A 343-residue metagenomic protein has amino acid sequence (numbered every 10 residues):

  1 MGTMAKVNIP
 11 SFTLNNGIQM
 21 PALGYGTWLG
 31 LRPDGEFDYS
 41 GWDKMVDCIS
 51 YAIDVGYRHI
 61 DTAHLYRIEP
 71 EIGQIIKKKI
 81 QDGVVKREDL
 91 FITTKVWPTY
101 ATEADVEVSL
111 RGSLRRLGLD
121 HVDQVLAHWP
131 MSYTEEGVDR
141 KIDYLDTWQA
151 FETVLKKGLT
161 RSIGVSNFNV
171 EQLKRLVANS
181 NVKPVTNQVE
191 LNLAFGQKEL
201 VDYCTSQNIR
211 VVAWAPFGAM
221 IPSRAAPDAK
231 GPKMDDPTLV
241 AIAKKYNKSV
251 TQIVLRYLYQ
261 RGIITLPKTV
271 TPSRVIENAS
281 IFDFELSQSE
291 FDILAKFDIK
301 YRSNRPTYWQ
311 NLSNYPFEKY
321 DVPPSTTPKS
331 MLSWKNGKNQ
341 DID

Functional and structural regions predicted by a protein language model:
M1-L90, F217-M220, V322-D343: N-terminal binding-site loop/beta-alpha segment at the start of enzyme catalytic domains that lines or forms
N8, P98, W129-D343: Beta/alpha (TIM)-barrel catalytic core signal, keyed to glycine-rich beta->alpha loops juxtaposed to Asp/Glu that bind
L14-N15, G73-R87, L114-D120, V177-S180 (+1 more regions): Acidic (Asp/Glu)-rich catalytic clusters
G24-S40, Q124, W129-K141: Glycine-rich phosphate-binding "P-loop"
L31-D34, A63-E71, T99-A104, Y133-T134 (+1 more regions): Acidic-and-aromatic substrate-binding clefts and catalytic sites of carbohydrate-active enzymes
F37-I53, T102-R116, E171-L173: Short, acidic/polar
K86-Y100, Q124-P130, E190-L191: A short, structured active-site edge motif that brings together acidic residues
V106-L126, T153-K157: CE4/NodB-like, metal-dependent polysaccharide N-deacetylase domain that modifies extracellular/periplasmic N-acetylated
